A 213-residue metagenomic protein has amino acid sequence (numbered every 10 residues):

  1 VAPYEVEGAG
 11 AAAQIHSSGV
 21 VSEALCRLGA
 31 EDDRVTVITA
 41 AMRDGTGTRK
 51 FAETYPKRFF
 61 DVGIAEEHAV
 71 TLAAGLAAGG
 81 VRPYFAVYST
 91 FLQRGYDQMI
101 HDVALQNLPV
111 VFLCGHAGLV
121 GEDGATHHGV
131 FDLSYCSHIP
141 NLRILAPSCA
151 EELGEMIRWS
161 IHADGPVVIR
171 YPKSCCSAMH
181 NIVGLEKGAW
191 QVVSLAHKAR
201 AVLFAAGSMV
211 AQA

Functional and structural regions predicted by a protein language model:
V1-G165, C175: Thiamine diphosphate
I15, P172-L185: Short, conserved active-site entrance elements at the starts or edges of catalytic domains
V21, L25, G165, L185-W190 (+1 more regions): Long hydrophobic segments that form regular secondary structure
M42, P172-S174, A206-S208: Histidine- and/or cysteine-centered catalytic micro-motif in compact active-site loops
I169: Active-site-adjacent helical/loop segments in soluble small-molecule enzymes
